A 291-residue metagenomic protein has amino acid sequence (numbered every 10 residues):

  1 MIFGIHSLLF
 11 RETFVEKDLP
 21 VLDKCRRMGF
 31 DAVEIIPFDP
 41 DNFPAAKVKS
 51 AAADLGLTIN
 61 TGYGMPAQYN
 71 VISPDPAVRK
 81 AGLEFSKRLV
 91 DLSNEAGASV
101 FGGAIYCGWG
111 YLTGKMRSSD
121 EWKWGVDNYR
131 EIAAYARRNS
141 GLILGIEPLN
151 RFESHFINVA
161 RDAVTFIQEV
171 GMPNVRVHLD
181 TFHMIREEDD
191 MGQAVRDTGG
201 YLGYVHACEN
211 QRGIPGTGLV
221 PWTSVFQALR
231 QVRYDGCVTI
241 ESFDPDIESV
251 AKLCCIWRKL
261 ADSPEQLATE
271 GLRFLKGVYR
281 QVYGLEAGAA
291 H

Functional and structural regions predicted by a protein language model:
M1-F10, N60-S73, I105-T113: N-terminal small/glycine-rich loop or linker at the start of catalytic domains across soluble metabolic enzymes
M1-R11, V15-R26, A46, G97-S99 (+3 more regions): Histidine-acidic metal/acid-base catalytic patches
L9-R11, P37-D39, M65-A67, I105-W109 (+4 more regions): Active-site-proximal loop/turn and secondary-structure-junction residues that shape catalytic pockets, frequently
L22-N42, Q68: N-terminal substrate-binding region of glycoside hydrolase catalytic domains
D31-A32, T58, S99, L142-I143 (+1 more regions): Residue-level detector of anion-binding/catalytic polar loops
D41-A51: Active-site-adjacent beta->alpha loops and helix N-cap segments on the catalytic face of soluble alpha/beta enzymes
A53-D54, P76-R176, R258, D262-Q266 (+1 more regions): Active-site acidic/histidine proton-transfer and metal-coordination neighborhood in alpha/beta enzyme cores
N70-K80, S119, Q211-G216: The substrate-binding groove and active-site-proximal loops of carbohydrate-active enzymes, especially glycoside
